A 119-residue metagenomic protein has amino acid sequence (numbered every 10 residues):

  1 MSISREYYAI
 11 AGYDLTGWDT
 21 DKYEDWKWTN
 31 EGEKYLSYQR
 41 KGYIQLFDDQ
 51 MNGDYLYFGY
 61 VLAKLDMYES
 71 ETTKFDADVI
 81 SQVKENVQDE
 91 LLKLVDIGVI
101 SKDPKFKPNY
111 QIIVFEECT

Functional and structural regions predicted by a protein language model:
M1-D89, K93-D96, K102-K107, C118-T119: Acidic (Asp/Glu-rich) sequence patches and key acidic residues that form negatively charged surfaces used
Y110-I113: Glycine-rich, aromatic-bearing surface loops/beta-hairpins
